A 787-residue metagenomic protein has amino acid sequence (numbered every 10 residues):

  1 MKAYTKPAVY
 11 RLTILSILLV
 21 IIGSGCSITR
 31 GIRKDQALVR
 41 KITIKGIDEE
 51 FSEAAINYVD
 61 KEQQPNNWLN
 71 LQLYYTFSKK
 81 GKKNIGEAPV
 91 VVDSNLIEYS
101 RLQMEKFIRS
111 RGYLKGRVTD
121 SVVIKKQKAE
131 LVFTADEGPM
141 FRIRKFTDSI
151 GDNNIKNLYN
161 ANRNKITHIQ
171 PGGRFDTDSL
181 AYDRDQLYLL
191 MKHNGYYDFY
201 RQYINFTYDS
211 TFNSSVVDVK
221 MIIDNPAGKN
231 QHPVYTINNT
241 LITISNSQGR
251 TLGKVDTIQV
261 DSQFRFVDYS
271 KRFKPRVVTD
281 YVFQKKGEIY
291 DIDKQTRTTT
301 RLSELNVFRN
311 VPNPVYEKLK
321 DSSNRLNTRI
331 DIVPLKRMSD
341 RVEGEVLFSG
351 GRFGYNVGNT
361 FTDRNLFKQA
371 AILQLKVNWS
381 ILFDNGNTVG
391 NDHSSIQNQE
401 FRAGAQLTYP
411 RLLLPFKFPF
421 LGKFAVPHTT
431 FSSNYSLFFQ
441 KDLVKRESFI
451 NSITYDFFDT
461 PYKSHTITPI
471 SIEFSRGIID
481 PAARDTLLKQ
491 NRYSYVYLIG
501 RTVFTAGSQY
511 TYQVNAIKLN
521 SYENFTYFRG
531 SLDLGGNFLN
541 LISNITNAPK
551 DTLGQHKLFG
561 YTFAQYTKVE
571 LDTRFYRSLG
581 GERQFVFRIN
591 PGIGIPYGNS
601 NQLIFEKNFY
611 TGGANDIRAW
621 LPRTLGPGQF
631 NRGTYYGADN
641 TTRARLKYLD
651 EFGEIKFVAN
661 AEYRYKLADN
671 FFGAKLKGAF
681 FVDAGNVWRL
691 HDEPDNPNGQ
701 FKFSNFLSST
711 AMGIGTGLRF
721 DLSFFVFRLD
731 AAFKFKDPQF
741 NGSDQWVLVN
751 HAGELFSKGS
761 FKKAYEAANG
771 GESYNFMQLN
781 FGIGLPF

Functional and structural regions predicted by a protein language model:
K2-I14: Bacterial N-terminal signal peptides that target proteins for export
I22-G25: C-terminal motif of bacterial Sec signal peptides marking the signal peptidase cleavage site
S27-E304, R309-N313, R325: Interaction-mediating elements
G46, F133-P139, I150, M221-N225 (+12 more regions): Flexible glycine-/small-residue-rich
I155-N160, K271-R272, D291-R529, R618-A619 (+5 more regions): Gram-negative/organellar outer-membrane beta-barrel architecture
Q263-F264, E345-G350, T466-L667, F671-G673 (+2 more regions): C-terminal outer-membrane beta-barrel translocator/porin domains of Gram-negative envelope proteins and their
S339, I372, Q584-V586, V726-R728: Membrane-spanning beta-strand positions in outer-membrane beta-barrel proteins
A679-F681, V726-A732: Conserved active-site loop/cleft motifs that coordinate metal ions or position small ligands
